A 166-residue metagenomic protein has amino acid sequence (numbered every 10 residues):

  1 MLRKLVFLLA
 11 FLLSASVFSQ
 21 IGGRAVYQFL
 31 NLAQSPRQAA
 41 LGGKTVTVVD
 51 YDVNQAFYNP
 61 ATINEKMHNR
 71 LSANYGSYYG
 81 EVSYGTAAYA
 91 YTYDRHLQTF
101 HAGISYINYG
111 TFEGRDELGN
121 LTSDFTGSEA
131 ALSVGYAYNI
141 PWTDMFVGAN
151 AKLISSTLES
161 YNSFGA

Functional and structural regions predicted by a protein language model:
M1-L5: Positively charged n-region of N-terminal signal peptides that target proteins for export
F7-L9: Sec-dependent N-terminal signal peptides
S14-A15: N-terminal signal peptide c-region/cleavage motif recognized by signal peptidases
Q20-A166: Subset of outer-membrane beta-barrel
